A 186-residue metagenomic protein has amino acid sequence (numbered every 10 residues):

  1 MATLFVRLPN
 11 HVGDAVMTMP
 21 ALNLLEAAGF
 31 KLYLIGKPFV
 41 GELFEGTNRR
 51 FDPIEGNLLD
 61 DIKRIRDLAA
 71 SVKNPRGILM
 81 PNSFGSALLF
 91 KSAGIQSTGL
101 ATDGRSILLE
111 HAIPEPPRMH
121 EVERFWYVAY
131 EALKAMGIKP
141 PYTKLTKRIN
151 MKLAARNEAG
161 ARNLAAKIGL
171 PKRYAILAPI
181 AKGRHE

Functional and structural regions predicted by a protein language model:
M1-E186: Catalytic machinery of carbohydrate-active enzymes, primarily nucleotide-sugar-dependent glycosyltransferases
